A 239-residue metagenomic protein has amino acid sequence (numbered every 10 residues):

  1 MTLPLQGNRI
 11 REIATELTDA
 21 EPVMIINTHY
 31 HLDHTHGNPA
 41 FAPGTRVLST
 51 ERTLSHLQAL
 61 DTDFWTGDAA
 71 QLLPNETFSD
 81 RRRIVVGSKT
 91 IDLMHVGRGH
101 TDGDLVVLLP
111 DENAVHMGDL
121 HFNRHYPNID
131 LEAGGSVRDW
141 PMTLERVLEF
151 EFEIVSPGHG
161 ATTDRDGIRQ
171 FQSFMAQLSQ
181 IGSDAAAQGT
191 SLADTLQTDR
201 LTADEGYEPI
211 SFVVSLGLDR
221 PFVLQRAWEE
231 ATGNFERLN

Functional and structural regions predicted by a protein language model:
T2-P4, R83, T90, M94-Q177 (+1 more regions): Metallo-beta-lactamase
P4-L48: Active-site metal-binding motif and surrounding structural segment of the metallo-beta-lactamase
A14, H29, F41, V47 (+7 more regions): Divalent metal-coordination and catalytic microenvironments
V23, N75, E153: Conserved acidic residues
D33-H36, H56-Q58, H125-Y126, D164-G167: Extracytoplasmic/secreted cell-surface and envelope-processing proteins
L48-N75: Acidic/polar short surface loop at catalytic or gating sites that assists cofactor/ion binding and chemistry
E76, D80-R82, G87: Non-catalytic beta-strand/loop surface segments
E149-E151, T162-N239: Accessory terminal helices/loops
